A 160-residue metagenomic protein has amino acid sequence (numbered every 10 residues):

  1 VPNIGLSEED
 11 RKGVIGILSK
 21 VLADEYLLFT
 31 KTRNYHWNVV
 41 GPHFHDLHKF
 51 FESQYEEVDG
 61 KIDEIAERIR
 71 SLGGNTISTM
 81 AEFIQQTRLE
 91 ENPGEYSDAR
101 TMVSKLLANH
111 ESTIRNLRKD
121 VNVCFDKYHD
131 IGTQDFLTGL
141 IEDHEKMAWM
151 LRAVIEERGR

Functional and structural regions predicted by a protein language model:
V1-V21, A99: Disorder-to-helix initiation segments
G5-G13, L28-S53, D120-G132: Helix-loop segments that flank and shape redox-cofactor active sites
K12-L22, Y26, E52-Y55, D59 (+3 more regions): Short amphipathic alpha-helical segments with heptad-repeat character
L22, F29, H36, Y55 (+5 more regions): A structural signal for well-ordered alpha-helices, especially hydrophobic packing surfaces of coiled-coils
V39, H43-E82: Conserved alpha-helical segments that form or flank metal/cofactor-binding pockets of metalloenzymes
F44, E56, S78-I84, L107-I114 (+2 more regions): Long, contiguous binding/interaction regions
E67, A81-G139: Acidic/histidine-rich alpha-helical segments that form the ligand environment of transition-metal centers
